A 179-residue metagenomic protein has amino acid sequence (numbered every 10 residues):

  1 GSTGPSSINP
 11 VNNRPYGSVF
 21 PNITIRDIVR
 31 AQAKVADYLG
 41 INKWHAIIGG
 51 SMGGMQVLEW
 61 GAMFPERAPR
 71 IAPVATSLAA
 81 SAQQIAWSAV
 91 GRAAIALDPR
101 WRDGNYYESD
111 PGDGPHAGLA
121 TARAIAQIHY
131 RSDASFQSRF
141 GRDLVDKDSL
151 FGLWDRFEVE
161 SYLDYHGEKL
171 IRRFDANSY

Functional and structural regions predicted by a protein language model:
G1-M55, A62, E66-L78, A82-A89: Gly/Pro-rich cap/lid or specificity-loop segments adjacent to the active site
P10-R14, D103, F157-E160, D175: A generic structural signal for ordered alpha-helices
R67, P73-K169: Alpha/beta-hydrolase-fold enzymes
G167-Y179: Hydrophobic, aromatic-rich cap/lid helix
